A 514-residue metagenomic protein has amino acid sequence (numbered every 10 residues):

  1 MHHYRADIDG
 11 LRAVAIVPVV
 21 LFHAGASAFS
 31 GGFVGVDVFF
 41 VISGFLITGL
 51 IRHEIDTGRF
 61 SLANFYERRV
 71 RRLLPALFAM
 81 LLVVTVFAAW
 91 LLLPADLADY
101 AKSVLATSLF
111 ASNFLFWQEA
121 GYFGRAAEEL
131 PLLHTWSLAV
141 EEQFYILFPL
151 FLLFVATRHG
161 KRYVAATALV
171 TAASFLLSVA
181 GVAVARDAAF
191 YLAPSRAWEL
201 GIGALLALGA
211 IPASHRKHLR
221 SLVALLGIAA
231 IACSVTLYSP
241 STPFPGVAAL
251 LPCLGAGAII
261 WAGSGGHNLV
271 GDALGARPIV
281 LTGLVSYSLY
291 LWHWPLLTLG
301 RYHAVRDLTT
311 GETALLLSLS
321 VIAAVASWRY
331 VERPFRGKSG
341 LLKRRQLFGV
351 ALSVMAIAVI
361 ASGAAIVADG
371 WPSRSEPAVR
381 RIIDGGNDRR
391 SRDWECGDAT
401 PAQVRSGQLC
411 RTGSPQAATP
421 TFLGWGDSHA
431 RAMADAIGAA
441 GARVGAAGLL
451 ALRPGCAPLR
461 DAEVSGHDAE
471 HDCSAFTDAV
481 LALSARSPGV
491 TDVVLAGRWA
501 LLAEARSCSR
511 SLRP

Functional and structural regions predicted by a protein language model:
M1-K343: Membrane-interface helix/loop caps of multi-pass membrane proteins
P240, H303-A314, S318-V325, R329 (+1 more regions): Extracellular/periplasmic envelope-modification machinery, especially enzymes that add or remove acyl/ester groups on
